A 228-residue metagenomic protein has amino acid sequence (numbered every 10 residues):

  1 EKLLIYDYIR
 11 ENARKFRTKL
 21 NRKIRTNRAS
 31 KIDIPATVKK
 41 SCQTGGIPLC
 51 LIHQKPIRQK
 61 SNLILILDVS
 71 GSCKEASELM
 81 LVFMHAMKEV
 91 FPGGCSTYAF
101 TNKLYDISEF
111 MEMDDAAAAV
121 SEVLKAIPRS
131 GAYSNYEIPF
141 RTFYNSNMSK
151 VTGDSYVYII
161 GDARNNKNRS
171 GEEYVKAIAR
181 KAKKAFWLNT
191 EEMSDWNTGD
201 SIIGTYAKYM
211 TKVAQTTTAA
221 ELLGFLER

Functional and structural regions predicted by a protein language model:
E1-K60: Acidic/polar low-complexity segments with low predicted structural confidence
V38, H53-F83: MIDAS-like acidic motif and immediate structural context at the N-terminus of von Willebrand factor A/I domains
V38, I66-S70, S155-K167, T211: DG-centered beta-turn motif at the end of beta-strands
S72-K74, L104, R164-K167, M193-S194: Short acidic, S/G/P-rich loop/turn micro-motifs used as interaction or catalytic elements
E75-E78, M84-A132: Metal-dependent catalytic core segments for phosphate chemistry
I107, A117-D154, E191-E192, T198: Von Willebrand factor
D154-E192: C-terminal hydrophobic structural anchor segments that stabilize assembly/packing rather than catalytic chemistry
K176-R228: Von Willebrand factor type A / integrin I
